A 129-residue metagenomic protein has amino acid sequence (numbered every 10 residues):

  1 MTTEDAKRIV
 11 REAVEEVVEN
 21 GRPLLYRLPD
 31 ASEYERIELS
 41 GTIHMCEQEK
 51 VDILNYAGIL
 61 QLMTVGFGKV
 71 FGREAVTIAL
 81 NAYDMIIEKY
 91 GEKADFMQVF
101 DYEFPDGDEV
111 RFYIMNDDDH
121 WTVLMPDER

Functional and structural regions predicted by a protein language model:
M1-F104: N-terminal "domain-start" segment
A94-R129: Short, compact, well-ordered microdomains
